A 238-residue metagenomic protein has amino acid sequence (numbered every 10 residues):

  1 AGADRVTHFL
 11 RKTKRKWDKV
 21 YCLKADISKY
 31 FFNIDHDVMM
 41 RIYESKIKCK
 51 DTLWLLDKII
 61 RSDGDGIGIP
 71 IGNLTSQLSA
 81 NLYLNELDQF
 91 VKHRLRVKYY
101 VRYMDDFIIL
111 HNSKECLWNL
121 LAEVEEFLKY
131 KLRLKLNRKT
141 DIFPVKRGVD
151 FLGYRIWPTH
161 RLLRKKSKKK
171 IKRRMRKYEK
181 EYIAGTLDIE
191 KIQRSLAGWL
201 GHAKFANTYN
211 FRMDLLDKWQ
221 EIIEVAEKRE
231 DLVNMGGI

Functional and structural regions predicted by a protein language model:
A1-G2: Active-site beta-loop-alpha junctions of metal-dependent nucleic acid enzymes, especially the RNase H-like/DDE
R5-M104, I108-E126, N137-F143: Conserved polymerase palm-domain catalytic core
R41-S45, L128-Y130, R155-I156, I171-R173: Short, low-complexity, polar/charged sequence segments that are solvent-exposed and flexible
H93, Y130, D150: Short polybasic/polar patches that bind polyanions
S113, Y130, W157-R161: Short, well-ordered loop/turn and helix-capping segments at boundaries between secondary-structure elements and domains
W118-N119, L136-I238: Right-hand nucleic-acid polymerase module
